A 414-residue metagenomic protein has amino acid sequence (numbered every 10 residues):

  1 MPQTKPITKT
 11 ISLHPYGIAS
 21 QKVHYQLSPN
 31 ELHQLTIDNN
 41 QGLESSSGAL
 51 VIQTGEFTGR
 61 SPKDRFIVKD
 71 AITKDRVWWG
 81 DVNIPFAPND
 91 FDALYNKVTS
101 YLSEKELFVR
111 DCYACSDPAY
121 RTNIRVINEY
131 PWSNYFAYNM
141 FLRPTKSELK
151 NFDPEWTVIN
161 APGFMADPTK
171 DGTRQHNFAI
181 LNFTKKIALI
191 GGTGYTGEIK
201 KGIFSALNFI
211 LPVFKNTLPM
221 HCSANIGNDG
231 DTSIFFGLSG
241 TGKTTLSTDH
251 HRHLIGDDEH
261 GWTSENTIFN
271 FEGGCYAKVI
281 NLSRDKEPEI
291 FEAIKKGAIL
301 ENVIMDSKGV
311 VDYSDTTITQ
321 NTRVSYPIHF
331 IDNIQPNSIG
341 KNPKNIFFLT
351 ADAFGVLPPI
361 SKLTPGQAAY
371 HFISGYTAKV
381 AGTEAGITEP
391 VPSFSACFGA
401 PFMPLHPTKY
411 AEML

Functional and structural regions predicted by a protein language model:
M1-K150: N-terminal accessory targeting/assembly segments
P2-S46, E56, H221-L238, D249-H250 (+1 more regions): Glycine-rich, often acidic-flanked micro-motifs that create phosphate/phosphodiester-binding or positioning elements
Y101, A206-I210, N228, D249-H253 (+1 more regions): Generic, well-ordered alpha-helical scaffold segments in large soluble proteins
R110, T217-A224: A short glycine-rich, hydrophobically flanked beta-strand micro-motif that places a catalytic Asp/Glu for divalent metal
F152-P212: Charged, amphipathic alpha-helical linker segments immediately N-terminal to NTP-binding catalytic cores
K243: Conserved lysine of the Walker
L246: Hydrophobic positions on the alpha1 helix immediately C-terminal to the Walker A/P-loop
